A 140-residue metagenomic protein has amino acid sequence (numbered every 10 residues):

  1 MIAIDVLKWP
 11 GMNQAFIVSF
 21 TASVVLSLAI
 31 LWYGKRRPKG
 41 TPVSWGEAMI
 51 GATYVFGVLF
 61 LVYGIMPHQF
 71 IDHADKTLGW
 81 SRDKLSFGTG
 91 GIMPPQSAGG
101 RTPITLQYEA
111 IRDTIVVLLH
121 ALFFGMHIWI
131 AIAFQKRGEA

Functional and structural regions predicted by a protein language model:
M1-A3, I71-I104: Membrane-interfacial helical/loop segments at transmembrane boundaries in membrane proteins
M1-M12: Short, strongly hydrophobic alpha-helical membrane anchors
Q14-S19, T89-G125: Hydrophobic alpha-helical transmembrane segments
I17-A29, Y54-G64: Generic alpha-helical transmembrane segments
V24-K35, E109-A140: Transmembrane alpha-helical segments in integral membrane proteins
R37-G40, M66-F70, A74, L78 (+1 more regions): Membrane-interfacial segments
R37-G57: Alpha-helical transmembrane segments and their helix-start/interface "positive-inside/aromatic belt" motifs in integral
I50-S81: Hydrophobic alpha-helical membrane-insertion segments
